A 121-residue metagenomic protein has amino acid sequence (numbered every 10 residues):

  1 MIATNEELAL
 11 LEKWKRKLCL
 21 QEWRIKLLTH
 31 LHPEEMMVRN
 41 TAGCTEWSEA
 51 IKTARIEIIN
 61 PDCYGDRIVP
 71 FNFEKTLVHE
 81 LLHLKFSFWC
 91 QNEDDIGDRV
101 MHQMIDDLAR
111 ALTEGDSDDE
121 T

Functional and structural regions predicted by a protein language model:
I2-R24: Zn2+-dependent metallopeptidase catalytic core
I25-T29: General small-molecule cofactor/ligand-binding pocket signal
H30-E57, D66: Catalytic zinc-binding patch centered on the HExxH motif and its immediate surroundings that defines zinc-dependent
E57-T76, I96: Short pre-active-site segment immediately N-terminal to the catalytic Zn-binding motif
Y64-G65, S87-Q91: General structural signal for alpha-helix termini and helix-helix connectors
K75-S87: Active-site recognition of the HExxH zinc-binding catalytic motif
W89-T121: Post-HExxH zinc-binding segment in Zn-dependent metallohydrolases
